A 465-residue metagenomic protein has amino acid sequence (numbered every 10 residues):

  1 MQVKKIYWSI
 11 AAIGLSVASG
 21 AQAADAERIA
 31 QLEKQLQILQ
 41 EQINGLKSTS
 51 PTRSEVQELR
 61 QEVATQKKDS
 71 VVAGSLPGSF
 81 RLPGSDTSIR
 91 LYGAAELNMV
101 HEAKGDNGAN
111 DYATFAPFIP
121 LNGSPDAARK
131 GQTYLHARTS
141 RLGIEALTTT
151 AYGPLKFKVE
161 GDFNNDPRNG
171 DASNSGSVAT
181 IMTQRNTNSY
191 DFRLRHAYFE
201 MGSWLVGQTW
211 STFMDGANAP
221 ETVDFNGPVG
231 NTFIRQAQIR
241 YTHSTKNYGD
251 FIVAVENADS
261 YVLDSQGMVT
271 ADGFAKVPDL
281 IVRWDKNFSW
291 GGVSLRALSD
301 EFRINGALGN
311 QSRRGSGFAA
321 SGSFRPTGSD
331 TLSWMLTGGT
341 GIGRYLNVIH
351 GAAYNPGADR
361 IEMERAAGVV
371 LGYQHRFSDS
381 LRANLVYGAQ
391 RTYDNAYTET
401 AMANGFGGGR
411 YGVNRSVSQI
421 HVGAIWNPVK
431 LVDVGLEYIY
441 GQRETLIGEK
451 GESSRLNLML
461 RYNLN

Functional and structural regions predicted by a protein language model:
M1-Q22: Gram-negative bacterial Sec-dependent N-terminal signal peptides
Q22-G108: N-terminal periplasmic/intermembrane-space "pro-region" immediately following the signal or transit peptide
P77-Y261, K276-V277, I281-G292, S323-G338 (+1 more regions): Outer membrane beta-barrel
G105-N110, N169-T183, S189, G216-N226 (+6 more regions): Outer-membrane beta-barrel translocator domains and adjoining extracellular loop/strand segments of Gram-negative
A137, F192, I234, V277-D279 (+6 more regions): Membrane-spanning beta-strands of outer-membrane beta-barrel proteins
K156-N165, V253-N257, V293-E301, L385-Q390 (+1 more regions): Transmembrane beta-strand segments that form the barrel wall of outer-membrane beta-barrel proteins
D285-N414: Detector for outer-membrane/organellar transmembrane beta-barrel domains, recognizing the amphipathic beta-strand
W426-P428, E452-N465: Outer-membrane beta-barrel "beta-signal"
